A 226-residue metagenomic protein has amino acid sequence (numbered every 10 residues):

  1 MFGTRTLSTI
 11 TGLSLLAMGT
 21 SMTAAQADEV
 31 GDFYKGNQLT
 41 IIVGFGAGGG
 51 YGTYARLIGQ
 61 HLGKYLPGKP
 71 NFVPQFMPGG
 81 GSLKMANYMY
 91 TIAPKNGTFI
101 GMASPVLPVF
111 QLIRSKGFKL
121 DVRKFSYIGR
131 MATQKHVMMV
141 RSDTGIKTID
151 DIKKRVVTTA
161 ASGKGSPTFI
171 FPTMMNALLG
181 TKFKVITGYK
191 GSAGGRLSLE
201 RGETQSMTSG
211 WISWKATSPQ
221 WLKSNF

Functional and structural regions predicted by a protein language model:
M1-G12: Bacterial N-terminal signal peptides that target proteins for export
L16-A25: C-terminal segment of classical bacterial N-terminal signal peptides
Q26-D28, Q75: Boundary of Sec targeting at the N-terminus
L39, K64-K69, Y88-F99, P108-G194 (+1 more regions): Hinge/capping helix and adjacent helix->loop/strand transition within the periplasmic-binding protein
T40-A55, P78-G81, A160-P167: Extracytoplasmic "Venus flytrap"
T53, P70-N87: Early extracytoplasmic/lumenal segment of secretory-pathway proteins
G101-L107, S192, T208-K215: Beta->alpha turn/N-cap motifs
T133, W214-F226: C-terminal lobe and pocket-closing loops of periplasmic/extracytoplasmic Venus-flytrap solute-binding proteins
